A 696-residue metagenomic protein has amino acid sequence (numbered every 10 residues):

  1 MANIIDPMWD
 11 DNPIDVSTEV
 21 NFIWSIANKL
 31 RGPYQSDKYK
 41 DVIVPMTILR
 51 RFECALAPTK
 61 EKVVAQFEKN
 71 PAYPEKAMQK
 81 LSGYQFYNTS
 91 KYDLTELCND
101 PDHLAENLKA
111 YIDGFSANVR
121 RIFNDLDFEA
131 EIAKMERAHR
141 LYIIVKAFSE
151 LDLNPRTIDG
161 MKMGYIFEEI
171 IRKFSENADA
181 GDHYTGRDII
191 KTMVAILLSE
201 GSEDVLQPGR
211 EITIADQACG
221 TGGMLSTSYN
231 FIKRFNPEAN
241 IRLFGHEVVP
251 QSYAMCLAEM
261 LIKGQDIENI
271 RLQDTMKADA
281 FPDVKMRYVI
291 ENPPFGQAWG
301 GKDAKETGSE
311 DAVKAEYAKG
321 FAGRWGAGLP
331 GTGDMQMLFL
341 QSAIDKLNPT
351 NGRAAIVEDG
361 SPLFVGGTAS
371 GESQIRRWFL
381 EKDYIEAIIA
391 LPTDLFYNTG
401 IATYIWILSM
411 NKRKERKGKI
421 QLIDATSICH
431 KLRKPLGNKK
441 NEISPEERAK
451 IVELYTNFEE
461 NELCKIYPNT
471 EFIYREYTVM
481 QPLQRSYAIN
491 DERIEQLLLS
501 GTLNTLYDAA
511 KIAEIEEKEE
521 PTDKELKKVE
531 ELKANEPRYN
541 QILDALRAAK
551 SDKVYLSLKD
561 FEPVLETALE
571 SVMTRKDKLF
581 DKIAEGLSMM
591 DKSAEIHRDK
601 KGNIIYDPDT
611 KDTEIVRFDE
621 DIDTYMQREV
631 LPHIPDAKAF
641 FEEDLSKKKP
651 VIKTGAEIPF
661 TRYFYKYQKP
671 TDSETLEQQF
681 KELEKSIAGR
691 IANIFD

Functional and structural regions predicted by a protein language model:
M1-S202, N269-A280, A390-T393, K417-D424 (+1 more regions): Non-catalytic, mostly N-terminal accessory regions of nucleic-acid modification and defense proteins
A2, V145-K146, D266-I270, Y317-G323 (+3 more regions): Short acidic (Asp/Glu) and glycine-rich catalytic loops that position anionic groups and cofactors
W9, K134, R156, A218 (+13 more regions): Hydrophobic alpha-helical scaffolding
K29, K38-R51, M193, Y253 (+1 more regions): Conserved Class I SAM-dependent methyltransferase catalytic core
D182-E291, F295-D311, E358-S361, T368-I375 (+4 more regions): Conserved S-adenosyl-L-methionine
K233, L261, Q265, P294 (+15 more regions): Hydrophobic alpha-helix feature that most strongly marks membrane-spanning transmembrane helices and their immediate
F295-A298, K302-G333: Conserved catalytic motifs of ABC-family nucleotide-binding domains
A304, Y397-E495: Flexible, glycine-/basic-rich loop-and-beta segments that form/coincide with the SAM-dependent methyltransferase
